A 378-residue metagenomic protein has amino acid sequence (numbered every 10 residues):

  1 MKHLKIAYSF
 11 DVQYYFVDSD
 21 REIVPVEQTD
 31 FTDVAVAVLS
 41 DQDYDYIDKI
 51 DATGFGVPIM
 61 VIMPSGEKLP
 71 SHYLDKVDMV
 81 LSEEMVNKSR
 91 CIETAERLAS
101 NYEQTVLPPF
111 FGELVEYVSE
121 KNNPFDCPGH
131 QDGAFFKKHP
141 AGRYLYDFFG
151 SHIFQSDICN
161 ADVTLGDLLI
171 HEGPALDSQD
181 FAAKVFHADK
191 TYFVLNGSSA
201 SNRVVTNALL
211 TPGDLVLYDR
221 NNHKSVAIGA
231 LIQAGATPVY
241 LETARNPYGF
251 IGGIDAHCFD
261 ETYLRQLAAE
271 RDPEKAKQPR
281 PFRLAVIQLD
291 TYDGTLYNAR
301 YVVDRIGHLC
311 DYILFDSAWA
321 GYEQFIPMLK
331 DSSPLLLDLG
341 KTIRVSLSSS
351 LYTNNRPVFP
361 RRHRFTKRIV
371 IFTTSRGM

Functional and structural regions predicted by a protein language model:
A7-D11, V17-T29, L39-V57, M63-P70 (+4 more regions): Conserved PLP-enzyme active-site core in the AAT-like
T32-A37, L74-S82, D189, D214 (+2 more regions): Conserved acidic residues
F55-V57, M63, L74-G173: N-terminal "arm"/small-domain region of PLP-dependent enzymes with the aminotransferase-like
V77-Y102, D177-D180, K184-T191, A320-L335 (+1 more regions): Short N-terminal secondary-structure initiator segments
K88, E103, L107, F111 (+9 more regions): Generic structural signal for well-ordered, non-membrane alpha-helical segments in soluble metabolic enzymes
A141-D147, T191-V194, L267: Short acidic/polar alpha-helix capping motifs at helix-coil junctions
S151-S201: Conserved N-terminal alpha-helix of the aminotransferase class I/II PLP-enzyme fold
